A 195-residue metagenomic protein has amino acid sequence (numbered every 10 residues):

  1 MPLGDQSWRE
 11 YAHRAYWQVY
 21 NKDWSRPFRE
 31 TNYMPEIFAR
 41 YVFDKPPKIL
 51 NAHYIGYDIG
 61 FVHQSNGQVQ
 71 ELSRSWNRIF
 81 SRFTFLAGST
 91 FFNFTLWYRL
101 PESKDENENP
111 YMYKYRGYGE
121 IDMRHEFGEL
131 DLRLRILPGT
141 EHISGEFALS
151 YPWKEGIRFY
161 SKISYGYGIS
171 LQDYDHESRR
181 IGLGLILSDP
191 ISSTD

Functional and structural regions predicted by a protein language model:
P2-G128, L134-T140, K162-Y167, Y174-S178: Outer-membrane pore/translocation modules
I37, F85, G145-F147, S192: Hydrophobic transmembrane signal anchors and adjacent membrane-proximal interface regions, especially in viral
F83, M123, F147-L149, L185: Short beta-strand element of the conserved SAM-dependent methyltransferase core
E129-I157: Glycine/small-residue-rich hydrophobic helix-like segments
Y151-L171: Long amphipathic alpha-helical scaffold regions
S178-D195: Outer-membrane beta-barrel "beta-signal"
